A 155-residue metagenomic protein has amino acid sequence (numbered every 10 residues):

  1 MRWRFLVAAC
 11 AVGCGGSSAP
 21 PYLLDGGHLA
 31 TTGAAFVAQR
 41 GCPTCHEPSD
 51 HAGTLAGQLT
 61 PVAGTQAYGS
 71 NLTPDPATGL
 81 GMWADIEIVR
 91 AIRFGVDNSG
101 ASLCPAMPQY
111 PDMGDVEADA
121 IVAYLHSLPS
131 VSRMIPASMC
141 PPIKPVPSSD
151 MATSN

Functional and structural regions predicted by a protein language model:
M1-V12: Sec-dependent bacterial lipoprotein signal peptides
C14-S18: Bacterial signal peptide processing site
A19-H28, Q39, E47-A67, D85-I86 (+1 more regions): Flexible coil segments in periplasmic/lumen-exposed cytochrome c-class electron-transfer proteins
A34-G41: Local sequence-structure signature of Cys/Sec-based thiol-disulfide redox active-site neighborhoods
T44: Short, cysteine/histidine-rich loop/knuckle motifs that typically chelate Zn2+
A77-W83, R90-V96, Q109-Y110: A structural feature that tracks compact, well-ordered secondary-structure segments with a strong bias toward
